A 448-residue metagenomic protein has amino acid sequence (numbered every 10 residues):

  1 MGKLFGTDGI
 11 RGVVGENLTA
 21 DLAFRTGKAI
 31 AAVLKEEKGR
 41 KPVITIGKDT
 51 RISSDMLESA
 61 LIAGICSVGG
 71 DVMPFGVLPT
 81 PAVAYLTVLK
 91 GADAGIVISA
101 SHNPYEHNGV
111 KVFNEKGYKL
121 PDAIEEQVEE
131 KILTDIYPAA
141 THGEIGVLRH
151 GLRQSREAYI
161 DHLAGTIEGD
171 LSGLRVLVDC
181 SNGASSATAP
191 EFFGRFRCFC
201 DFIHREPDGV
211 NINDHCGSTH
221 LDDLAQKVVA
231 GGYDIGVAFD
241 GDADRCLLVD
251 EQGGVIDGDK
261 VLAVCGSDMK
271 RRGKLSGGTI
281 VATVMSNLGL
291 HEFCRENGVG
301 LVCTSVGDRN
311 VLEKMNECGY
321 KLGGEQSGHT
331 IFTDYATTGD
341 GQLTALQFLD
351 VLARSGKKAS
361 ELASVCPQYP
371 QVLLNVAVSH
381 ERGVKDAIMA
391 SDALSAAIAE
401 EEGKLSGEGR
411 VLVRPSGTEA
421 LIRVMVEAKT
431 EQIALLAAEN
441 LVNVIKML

Functional and structural regions predicted by a protein language model:
M1-A63, S67-V68, L148-V176: An N-terminal, well-structured beta->alpha segment
F5-G6, I46, V72-V77, V97-I98 (+7 more regions): General beta-strand structural signal in soluble alpha/beta enzymes
D8, I46, V83, I96 (+11 more regions): Buried hydrophobic positions in well-ordered alpha/beta secondary-structure cores of metabolic enzymes
V13, N108-V229: Gly/Ser/Thr-enriched, mixed-charge loops and adjacent short helices that form phosphate/oxyanion-binding elements
A32, E36, R40-H107, E191-V249 (+1 more regions): N-terminal small/polar loop signature for handling phosphorylated ligands or for N-terminal nucleophile
G39-D49, M73, R175-L177, G278-V284 (+1 more regions): Short glycine-rich phosphate-binding loop at a beta-alpha junction
F75, A82, I124-I160, G165 (+2 more regions): Proline/glycine-rich low-complexity loops and linkers
I235, R272-L448: Phosphate-binding and adjacent anionic-ligand microenvironments
